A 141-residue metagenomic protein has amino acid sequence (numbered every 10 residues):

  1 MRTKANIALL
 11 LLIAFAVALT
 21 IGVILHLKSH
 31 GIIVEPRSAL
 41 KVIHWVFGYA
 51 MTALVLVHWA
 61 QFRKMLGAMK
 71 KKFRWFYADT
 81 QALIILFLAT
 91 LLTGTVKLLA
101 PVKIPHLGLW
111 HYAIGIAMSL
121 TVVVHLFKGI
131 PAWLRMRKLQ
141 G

Functional and structural regions predicted by a protein language model:
M1-G141: Membrane-embedded alpha-helical bundles that constitute the cytochrome b-like, heme-associated redox core of multi-pass
